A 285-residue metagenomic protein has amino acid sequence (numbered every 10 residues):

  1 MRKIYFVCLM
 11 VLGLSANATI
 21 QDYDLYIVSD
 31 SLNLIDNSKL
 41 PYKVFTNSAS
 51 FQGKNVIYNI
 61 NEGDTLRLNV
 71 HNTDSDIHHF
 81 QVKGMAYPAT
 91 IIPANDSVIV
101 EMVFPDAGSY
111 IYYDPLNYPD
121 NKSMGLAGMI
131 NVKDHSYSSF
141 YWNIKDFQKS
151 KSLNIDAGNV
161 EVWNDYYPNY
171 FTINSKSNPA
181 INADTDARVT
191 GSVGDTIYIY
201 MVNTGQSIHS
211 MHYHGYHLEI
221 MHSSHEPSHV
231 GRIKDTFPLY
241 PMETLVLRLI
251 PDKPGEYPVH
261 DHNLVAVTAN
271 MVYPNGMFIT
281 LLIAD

Functional and structural regions predicted by a protein language model:
I4-L14: Sec-dependent N-terminal signal peptides
A18-P88, I99, V132, I155-Y198 (+1 more regions): N-terminal, post-signal-peptide metal-ligating segments of extracellular/periplasmic oxidoreductases, dominated by
V28, V202, H212-H214, H262: Generic beta-strand/beta-sheet core signal
S75-H78, Y87-S150, F237-D285: Extracellular/periplasmic metallocenter environments
Q81-A86, I208-E219: Short acidic, flexible loop segments centered on an aromatic residue
I197-M211: Long, repeat-rich segments with strong aromatic
L218-F237: Intrinsic, low-complexity N-terminal interaction/targeting segments
